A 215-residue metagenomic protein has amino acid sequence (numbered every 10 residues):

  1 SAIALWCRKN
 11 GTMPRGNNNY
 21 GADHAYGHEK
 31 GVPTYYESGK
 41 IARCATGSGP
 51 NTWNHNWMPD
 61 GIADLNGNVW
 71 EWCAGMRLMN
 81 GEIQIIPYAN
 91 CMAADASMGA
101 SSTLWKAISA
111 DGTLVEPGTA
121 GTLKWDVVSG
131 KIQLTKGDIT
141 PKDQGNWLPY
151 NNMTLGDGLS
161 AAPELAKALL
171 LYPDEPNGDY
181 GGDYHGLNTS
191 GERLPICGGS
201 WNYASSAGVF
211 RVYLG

Functional and structural regions predicted by a protein language model:
S1-G21, R43-C44, H55-N56: Mobile, glycine-rich extracellular loop/lid and propeptide segments that shape or gate substrate/ligand access
W6-P14, V69-N80: A generic secondary-structure signal for well-formed alpha-helical elements
Y20-R43, G47-N56, L65, V69-L78 (+1 more regions): C-terminal, surface-exposed recognition/capping segments
M79-A89: A short, polar/charged loop-to-alpha-helix boundary motif
